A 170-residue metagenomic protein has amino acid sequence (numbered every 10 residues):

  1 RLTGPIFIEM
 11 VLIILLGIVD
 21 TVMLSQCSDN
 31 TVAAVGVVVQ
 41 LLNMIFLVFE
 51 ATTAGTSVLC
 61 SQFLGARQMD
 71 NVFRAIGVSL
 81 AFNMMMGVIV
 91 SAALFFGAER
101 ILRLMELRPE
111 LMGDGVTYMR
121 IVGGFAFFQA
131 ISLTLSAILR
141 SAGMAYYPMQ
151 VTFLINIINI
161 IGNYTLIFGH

Functional and structural regions predicted by a protein language model:
R1-I6, C60-F127, I158-I161, G169: Short alpha-helical transmembrane segments in multi-pass integral membrane proteins
R1-L15, V19, L41-V48, G124 (+1 more regions): Residue-level signal for short hydrophobic patches within transmembrane helices of multi-pass membrane transporters
M10-I18, S91, F95, N156: Recurrent gating helices in multi-pass secondary carriers
T21, S57-V58, A98-E99, L133-S136 (+1 more regions): Interfacial helix-capping/hinge residues at the ends of transmembrane alpha-helices
L24-N43, P109-D114: Interfacial/gating helices of multi-pass transporter permease domains
V32-A92, Q129-P148: Small-residue-rich hydrophobic transmembrane alpha-helices
M44-L47, N159-N163: Hydrophobic transmembrane alpha-helices of multi-pass small-molecule transporters
L107-R108, M112-G115, M119, A126-F153: Cytoplasmic helix-loop-helix junction between adjacent transmembrane helices in 12-TM secondary transporters
